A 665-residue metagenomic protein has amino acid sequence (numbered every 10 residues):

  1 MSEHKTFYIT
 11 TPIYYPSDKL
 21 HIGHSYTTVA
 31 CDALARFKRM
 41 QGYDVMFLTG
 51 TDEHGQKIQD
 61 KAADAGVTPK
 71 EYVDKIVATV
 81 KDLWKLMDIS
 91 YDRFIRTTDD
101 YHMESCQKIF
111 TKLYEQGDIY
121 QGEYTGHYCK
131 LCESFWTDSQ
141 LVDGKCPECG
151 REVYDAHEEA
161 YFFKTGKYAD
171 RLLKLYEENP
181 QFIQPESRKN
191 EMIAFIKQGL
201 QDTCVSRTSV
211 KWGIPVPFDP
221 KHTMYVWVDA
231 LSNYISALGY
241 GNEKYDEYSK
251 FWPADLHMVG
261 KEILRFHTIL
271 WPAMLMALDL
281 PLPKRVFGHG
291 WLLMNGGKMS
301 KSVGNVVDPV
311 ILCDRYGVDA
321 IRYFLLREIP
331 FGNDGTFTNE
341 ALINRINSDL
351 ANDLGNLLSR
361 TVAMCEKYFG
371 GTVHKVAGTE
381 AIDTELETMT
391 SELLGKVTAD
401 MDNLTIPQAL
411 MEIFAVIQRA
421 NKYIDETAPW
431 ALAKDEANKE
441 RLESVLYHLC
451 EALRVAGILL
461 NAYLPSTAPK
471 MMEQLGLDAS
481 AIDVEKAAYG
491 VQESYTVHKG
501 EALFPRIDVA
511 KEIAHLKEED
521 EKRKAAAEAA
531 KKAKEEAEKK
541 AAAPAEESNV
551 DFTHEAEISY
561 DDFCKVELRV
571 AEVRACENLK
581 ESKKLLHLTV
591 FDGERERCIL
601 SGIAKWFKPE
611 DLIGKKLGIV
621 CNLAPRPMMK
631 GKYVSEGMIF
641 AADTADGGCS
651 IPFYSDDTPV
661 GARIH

Functional and structural regions predicted by a protein language model:
M1-E3, F37-D44, A65, P69 (+8 more regions): Secondary-structure transition/capping motifs at alpha-helix termini and the adjoining loop/turn into the next element
S2-I76, I95-F110, E115, C132 (+6 more regions): N-terminal catalytic cores of NTP/NDP-binding nucleotidyl/phosphoryl-transfer enzymes
S2-T49, Y101-S105, C149, D155-K367 (+1 more regions): Structured secondary-structure scaffolds
I76-D92: A glycine-rich helix N-cap at a beta->alpha junction
Q116-A169, L173: Cys/His-rich short segments
Q121, H127, E328, A341-G378 (+2 more regions): Helix-rich, typically C-terminal accessory recognition domains appended to large enzymatic cores
A468-D562: Intrinsic disorder at enzyme termini
A542-H665: Phosphate-backbone binding interfaces of nucleic-acid-interacting proteins
